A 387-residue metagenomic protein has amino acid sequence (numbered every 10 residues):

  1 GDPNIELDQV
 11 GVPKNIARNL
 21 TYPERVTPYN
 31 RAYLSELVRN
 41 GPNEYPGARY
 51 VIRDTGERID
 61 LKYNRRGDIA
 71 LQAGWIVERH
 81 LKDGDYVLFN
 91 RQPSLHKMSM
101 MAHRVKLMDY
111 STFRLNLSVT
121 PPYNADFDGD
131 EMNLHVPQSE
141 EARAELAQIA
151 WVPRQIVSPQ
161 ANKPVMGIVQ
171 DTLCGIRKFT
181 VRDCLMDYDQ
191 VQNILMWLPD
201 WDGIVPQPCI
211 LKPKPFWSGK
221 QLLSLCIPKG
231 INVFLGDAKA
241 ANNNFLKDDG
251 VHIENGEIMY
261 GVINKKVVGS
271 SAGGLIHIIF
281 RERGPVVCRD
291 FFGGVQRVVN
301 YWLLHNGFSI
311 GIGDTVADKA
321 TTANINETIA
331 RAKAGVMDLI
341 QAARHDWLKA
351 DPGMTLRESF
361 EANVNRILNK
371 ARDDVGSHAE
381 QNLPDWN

Functional and structural regions predicted by a protein language model:
G1-A147, W151-V152, I156, L223 (+3 more regions): Core mixed alpha/beta domains of very large multi-subunit molecular machines
V10, L20, G203-V205, I210-K212 (+1 more regions): Compositionally biased, intrinsically disordered/low-complexity regions enriched for serine, proline and threonine
L115-L117, N124-E131, H135-S218, V316 (+1 more regions): Catalytic or ion-translocation cores adjacent to nucleophile or general acid/base/metal-coordination motifs in diverse
D171, D237-D249, P352-L368: Short secondary-structure boundary segments
L211-H305: Function-dense linear segments that define catalytic or interfacial modules in macromolecule-processing proteins
